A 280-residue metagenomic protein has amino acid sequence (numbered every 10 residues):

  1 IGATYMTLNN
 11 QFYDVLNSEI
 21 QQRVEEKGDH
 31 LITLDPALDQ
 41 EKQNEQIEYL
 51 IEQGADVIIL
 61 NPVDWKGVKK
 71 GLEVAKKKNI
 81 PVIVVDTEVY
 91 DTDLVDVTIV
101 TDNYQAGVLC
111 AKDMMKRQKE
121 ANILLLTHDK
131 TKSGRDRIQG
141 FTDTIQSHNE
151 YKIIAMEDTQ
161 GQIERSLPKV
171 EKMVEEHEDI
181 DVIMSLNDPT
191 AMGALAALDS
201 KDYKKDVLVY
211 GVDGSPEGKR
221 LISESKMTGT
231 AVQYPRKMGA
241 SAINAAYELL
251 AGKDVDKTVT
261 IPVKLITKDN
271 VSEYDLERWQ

Functional and structural regions predicted by a protein language model:
I1-R23, K27, L31-E45, Y49 (+4 more regions): Extracytoplasmic "Venus flytrap"
F12-D29, A106-C110, S133-Y151, R165 (+3 more regions): Short, solvent-exposed amphipathic alpha-helices that sit in or adjacent to ligand/effector-binding or catalytic
V24-P36, N122-T127, I145-E164: Short beta-strand elements in bilobed, periplasmic/extracellular small-molecule ligand-binding domains
H30, W65-Q105, K116, N122 (+3 more regions): Flexible loop/hinge segments that line or gate small-molecule binding clefts
Q43, I99-I123, R135-D136, I163-L167 (+2 more regions): Hydrophobic alpha-helical segments within soluble ligand-binding/sensing domains
D56-I58, V82-I83, V182, G229: Short, Asp-centered acidic motifs that coordinate Mg2+ and/or phosphate in catalytic or ligand-binding sites
L60-A75, F141, I154, Q160-R220: Hydrophobic alpha-helical
T144-I145, Y234-Q280: Hinge/cleft segment of the Venus flytrap/periplasmic-binding protein
